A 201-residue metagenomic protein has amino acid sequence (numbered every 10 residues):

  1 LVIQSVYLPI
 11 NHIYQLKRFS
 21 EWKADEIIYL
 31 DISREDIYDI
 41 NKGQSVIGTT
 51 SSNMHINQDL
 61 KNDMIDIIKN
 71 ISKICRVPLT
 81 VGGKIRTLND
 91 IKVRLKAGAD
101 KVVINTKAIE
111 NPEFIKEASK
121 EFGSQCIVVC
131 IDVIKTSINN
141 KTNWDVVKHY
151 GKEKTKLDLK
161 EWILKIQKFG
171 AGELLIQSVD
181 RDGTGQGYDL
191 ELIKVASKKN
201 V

Functional and structural regions predicted by a protein language model:
L1-Q4, L95, A99-I176, D180-R181: Conserved anion-binding
V2-E21: Short catalytic helix/loop segments, enriched in acidic residues and glycine and frequently bearing histidine
F19, I27, V81, R94 (+4 more regions): Conserved, mostly hydrophobic/aromatic
W22, I74, A97-G98, F169 (+1 more regions): Structural motif
L30-I32, L79-R86, V201: Glycine-rich beta-strand-to-loop/alpha-helix junction loops that act as flexible
R34-D39, N53-D59, T136-S137, K152-K154 (+1 more regions): Short, small-residue-enriched loops and turns at beta-alpha junctions that line or gate enzyme active sites
I40-T80, K116-D132, G187-V201: Alpha-helix-loop-beta-strand connector modules within alpha/beta enzyme cores
